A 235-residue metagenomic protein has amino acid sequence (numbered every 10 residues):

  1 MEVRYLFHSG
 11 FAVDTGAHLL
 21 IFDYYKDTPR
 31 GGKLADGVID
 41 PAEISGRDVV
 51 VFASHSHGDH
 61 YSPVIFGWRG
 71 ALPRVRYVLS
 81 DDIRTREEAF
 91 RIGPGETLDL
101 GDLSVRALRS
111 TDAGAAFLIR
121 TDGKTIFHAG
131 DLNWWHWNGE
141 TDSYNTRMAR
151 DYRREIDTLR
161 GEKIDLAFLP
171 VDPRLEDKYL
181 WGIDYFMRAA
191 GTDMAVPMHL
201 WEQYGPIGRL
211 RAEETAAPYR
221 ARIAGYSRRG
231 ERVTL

Functional and structural regions predicted by a protein language model:
M1, D14-L20, T97-V105, L118-I126 (+1 more regions): Beta-strand-turn-beta hairpins that frame and shape the catalytic cleft of phosphate-ester-processing enzymes
R4-L6, E88-T97, A113, Y179-L235: Binuclear metal-ion centers of metallo-dependent hydrolases, dominated by the metallo-beta-lactamase
A12-F52, P63-W68, L132-G161: Pre-active-site segment of Zn-dependent metallo-hydrolases
I21-Y25, R47-Y61, Y77-D81, F127-G130 (+5 more regions): Active-site neighborhood of phospho(di)ester-bond hydrolases with catalytic His/Asp-centered motifs
D27-P29, S56-V64, I83-E87, T97-L98 (+4 more regions): Active-site environment of divalent metal-dependent phosphoester hydrolases
V38-L98: Active-site HxH/HxHxD metal-binding segment of metal-dependent hydrolases
G46-R47, L103, E162, A190: Structured loop/turn residues at beta-strand edges in well-structured enzyme cores
T111-R188: Active-site-proximal loop/helix segments of hydrolase catalytic cores
